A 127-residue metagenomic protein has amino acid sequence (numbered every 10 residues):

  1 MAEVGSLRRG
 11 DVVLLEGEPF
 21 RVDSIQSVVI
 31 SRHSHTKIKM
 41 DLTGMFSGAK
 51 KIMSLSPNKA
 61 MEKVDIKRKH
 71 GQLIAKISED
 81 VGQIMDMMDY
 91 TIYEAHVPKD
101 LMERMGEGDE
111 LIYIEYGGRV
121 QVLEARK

Functional and structural regions predicted by a protein language model:
M1-K127: Acidic-enriched and Gly/Ser
